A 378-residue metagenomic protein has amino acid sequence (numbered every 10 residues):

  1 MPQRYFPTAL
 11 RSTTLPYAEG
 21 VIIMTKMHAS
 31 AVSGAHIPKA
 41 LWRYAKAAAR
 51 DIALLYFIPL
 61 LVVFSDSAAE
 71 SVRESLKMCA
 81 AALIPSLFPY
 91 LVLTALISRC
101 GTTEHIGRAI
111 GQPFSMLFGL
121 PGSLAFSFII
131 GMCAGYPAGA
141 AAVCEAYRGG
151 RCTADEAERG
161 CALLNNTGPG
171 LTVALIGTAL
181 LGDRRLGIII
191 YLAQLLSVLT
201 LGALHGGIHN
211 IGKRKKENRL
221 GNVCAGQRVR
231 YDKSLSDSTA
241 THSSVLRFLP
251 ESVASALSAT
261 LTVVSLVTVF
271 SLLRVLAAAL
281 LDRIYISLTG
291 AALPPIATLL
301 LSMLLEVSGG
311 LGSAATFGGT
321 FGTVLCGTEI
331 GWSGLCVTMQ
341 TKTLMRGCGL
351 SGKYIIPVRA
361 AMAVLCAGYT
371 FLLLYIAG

Functional and structural regions predicted by a protein language model:
M24-W42, N210-A254: Intrinsically disordered, low-complexity non-transmembrane regions of multi-pass membrane transporters
A47-P59, S75-C100, Y231-L235, T239 (+2 more regions): Core transmembrane alpha-helical segments of multi-pass membrane transporters/permeases
I52-V62, L91-A95, I176-T178, Q194-G206 (+2 more regions): Hydrophobic core segments of alpha-helical transmembrane domains in multi-pass membrane transport and ion-translocation
D66-K77, D282-S287: Membrane-interface helix termini and inter-helical loops of multi-pass transporters
M78, S127-M132, A157-N165, L186-Q194 (+6 more regions): Alpha-helical transmembrane segments of multi-pass membrane proteins, especially transporters and channels
L117-L181, L301-F317, F321-G349: Alpha-helical membrane segments and immediately flanking helix-loop junctions that form or couple to the substrate/ion
R148, L181, R185-K233, T343-G378: Juxtamembrane and boundary regions of transmembrane helices in multi-pass small-molecule transporters and channels
L249-I330: Transmembrane helical segments that form the transport core of multi-pass membrane transport proteins
